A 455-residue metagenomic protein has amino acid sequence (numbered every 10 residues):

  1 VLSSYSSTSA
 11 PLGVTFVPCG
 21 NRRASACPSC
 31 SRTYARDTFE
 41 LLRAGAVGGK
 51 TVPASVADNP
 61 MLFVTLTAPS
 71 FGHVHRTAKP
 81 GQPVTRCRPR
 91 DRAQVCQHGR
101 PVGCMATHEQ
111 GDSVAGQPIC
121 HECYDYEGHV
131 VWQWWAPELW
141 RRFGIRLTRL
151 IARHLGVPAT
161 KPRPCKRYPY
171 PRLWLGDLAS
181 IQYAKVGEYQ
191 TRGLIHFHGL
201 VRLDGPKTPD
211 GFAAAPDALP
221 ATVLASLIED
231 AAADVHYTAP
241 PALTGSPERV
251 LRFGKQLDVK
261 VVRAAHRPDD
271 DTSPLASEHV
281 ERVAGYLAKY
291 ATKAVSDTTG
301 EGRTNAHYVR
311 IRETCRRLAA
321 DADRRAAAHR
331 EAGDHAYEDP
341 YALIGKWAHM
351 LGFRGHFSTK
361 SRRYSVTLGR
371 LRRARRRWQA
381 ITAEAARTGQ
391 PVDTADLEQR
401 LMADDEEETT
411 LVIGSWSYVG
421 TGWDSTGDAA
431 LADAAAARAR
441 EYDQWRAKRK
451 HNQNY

Functional and structural regions predicted by a protein language model:
V1-A35, A44, F253-Y455: Long, low-complexity, charged/polar intrinsically disordered accessory regions
L12-F16, G49-A54, G156, T160 (+1 more regions): Catalytic micro-motifs at enzyme active sites that drive phosphoryl/nucleotidyl and oxygen chemistry
G13-M61, L66-P101: Long, contiguous juxta-domain segments that are non-catalytic but functionally important
C27, V64, R172-P209, L287: Histidine-centered divalent-metal-coordination microenvironment in nucleic-acid enzymes
A78-V131: A solvent-exposed, charged loop/short amphipathic helix patch at secondary-structure junctions
W134-L178: A short, contiguous, amphipathic alpha-helix enriched in charged residues
L139, R149, P171, Q182-A184 (+4 more regions): Mobile, glycine-rich extracellular loop/lid and propeptide segments that shape or gate substrate/ligand access
L200-P247: Helical (often loop-to-helix) elements that flank the catalytic cores of nucleotide-handling enzymes
